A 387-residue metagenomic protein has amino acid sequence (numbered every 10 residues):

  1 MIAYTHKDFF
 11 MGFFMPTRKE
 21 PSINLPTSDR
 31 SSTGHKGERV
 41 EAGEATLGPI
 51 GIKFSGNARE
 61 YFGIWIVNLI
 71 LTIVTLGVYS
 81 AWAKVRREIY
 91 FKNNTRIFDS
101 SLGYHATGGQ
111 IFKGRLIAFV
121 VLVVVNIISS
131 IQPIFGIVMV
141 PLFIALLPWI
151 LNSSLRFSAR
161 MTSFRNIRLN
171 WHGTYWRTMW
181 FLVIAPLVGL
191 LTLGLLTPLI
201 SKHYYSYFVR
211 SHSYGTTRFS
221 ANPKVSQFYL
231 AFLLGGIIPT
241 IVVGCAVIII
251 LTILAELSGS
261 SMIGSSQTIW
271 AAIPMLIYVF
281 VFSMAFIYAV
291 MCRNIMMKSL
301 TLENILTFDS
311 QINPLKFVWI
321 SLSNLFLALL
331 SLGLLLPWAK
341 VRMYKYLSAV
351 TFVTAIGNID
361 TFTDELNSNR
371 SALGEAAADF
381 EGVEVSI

Functional and structural regions predicted by a protein language model:
I2-R18, S22, K84, V123-F143 (+5 more regions): Membrane-helix interface segments in multi-pass membrane proteins
I2-T5, F9-F54, I305, F352-I387: Low-complexity, intrinsically disordered extramembrane tails and loops of integral membrane proteins
A58, T107-V120, Y175-V188, A221-I238 (+1 more regions): Loop-to-transmembrane boundary segments
L71, F112-N126, L142-I150, I184-T192 (+2 more regions): Hydrophobic alpha-helical transmembrane segments of multi-pass integral membrane proteins
I73-R87, I131-M161, L190-S213, G264-M296 (+1 more regions): Selective recognition of hydrophobic, aromatic-rich stretches within alpha-helical transmembrane segments of polytopic
K92-H105, S158-W176, S206-F228, N294-L315 (+1 more regions): Juxtamembrane inter-helical linkers in multi-pass membrane proteins
I167-R168, H172, R177-A255, Q267: Generic multipass alpha-helical transmembrane bundles of integral membrane proteins
Y278-I387: Intrinsically disordered cytosolic tails
